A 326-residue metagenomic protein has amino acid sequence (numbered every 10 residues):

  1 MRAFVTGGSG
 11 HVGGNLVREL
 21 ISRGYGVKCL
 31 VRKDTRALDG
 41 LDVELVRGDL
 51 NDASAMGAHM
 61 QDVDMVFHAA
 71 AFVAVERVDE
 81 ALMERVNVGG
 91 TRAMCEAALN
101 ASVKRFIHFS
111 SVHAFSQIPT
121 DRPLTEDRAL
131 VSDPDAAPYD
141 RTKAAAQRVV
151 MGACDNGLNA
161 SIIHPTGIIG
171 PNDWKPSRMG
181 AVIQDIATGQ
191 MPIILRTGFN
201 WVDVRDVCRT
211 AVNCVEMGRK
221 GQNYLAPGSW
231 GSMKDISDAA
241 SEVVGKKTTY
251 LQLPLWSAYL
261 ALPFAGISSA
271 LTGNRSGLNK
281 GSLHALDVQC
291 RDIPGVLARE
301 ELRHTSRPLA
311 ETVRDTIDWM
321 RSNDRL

Functional and structural regions predicted by a protein language model:
A3-R23: N-terminal Rossmann NAD(P)H-binding glycine-rich loop of SDR-like oxidoreductase domains
T35-D39, V43-G89, A97: NAD(P)H-binding glycine-rich loop region in Rossmannoid oxidoreductase-like domains and their noncatalytic homologs
V75, V112-R122, I168-S177: Conserved catalytic-site region of short-chain dehydrogenase/reductase
G89-Y139: Conserved Rossmann-fold NAD(P)-dependent oxidoreductase catalytic core, especially the SDR/UDP-sugar
S110, Q147-P171: Conserved beta-loop-beta element that borders a ligand/cofactor-binding pocket
A136-P138, T166-K175, I193-R205: Glycine-rich "substrate-gating" loop/helix at the edge of Rossmann-like oxidoreductase active sites
A145, R178, L195-V215, Q222: Substrate-positioning beta->alpha
T210-L278, G295, E301, S306-L326: Mid/C-terminal beta-alpha module of Rossmann-like enzyme folds, strongest in SDR-family dehydrogenases/epimerases
